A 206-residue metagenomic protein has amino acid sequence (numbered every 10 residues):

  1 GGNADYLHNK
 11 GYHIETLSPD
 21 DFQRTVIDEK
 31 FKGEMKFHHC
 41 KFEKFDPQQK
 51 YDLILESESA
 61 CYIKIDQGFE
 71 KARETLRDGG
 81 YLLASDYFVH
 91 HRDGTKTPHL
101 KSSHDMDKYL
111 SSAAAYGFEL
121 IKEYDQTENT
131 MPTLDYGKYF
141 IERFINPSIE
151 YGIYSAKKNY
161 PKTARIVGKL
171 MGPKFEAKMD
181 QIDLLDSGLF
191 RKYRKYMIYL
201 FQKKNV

Functional and structural regions predicted by a protein language model:
G1-F45: Class I SAM-dependent methyltransferase SAM/SAH-binding core
E43, S59, F88: Active-site-proximal loop/turn and secondary-structure-junction residues that shape catalytic pockets, frequently
E43-I54: A short acidic, Gly/Pro-enriched loop at the edge of an enzyme's catalytic core that lines a small-molecule cofactor
D52-D66: A short SAM/SAH-binding and catalytic strip from SAM-dependent methyltransferases
S57, K192-L200: Short hydrophobic/aromatic beta-strand or adjacent loop that forms the aromatic wall/cage of a ligand/substrate-binding
D66-Y81: A short glycine-rich, Lys/Arg-flanked "PGG" loop and its adjoining helix->strand segment in the class I
G79-H91: Conserved beta-strand signature within the Rossmann-like core of class I S-adenosyl-L-methionine
T97-R191: Substrate-binding/catalytic lobe of Class I Rossmann-like enzymes that use SAM or dcSAM, i.e., the mid-to-C-terminal
